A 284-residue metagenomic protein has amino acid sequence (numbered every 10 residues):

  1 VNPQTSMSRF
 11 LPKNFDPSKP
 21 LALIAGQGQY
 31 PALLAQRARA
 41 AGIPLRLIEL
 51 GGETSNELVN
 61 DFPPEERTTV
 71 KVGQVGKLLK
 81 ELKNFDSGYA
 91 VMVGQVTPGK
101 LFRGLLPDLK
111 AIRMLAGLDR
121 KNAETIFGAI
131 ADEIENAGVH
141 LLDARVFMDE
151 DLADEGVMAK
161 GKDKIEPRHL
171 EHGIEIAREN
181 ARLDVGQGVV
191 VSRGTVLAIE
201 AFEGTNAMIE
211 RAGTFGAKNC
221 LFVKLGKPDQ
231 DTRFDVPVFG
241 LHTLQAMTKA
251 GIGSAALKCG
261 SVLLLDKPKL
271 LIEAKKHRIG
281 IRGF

Functional and structural regions predicted by a protein language model:
N2-K19, K269-F284: N-terminal charge/polar-biased segments
S8-L50: N-terminal basic/disordered segments at the start of proteins
D16-P20, A41-P44, P64, F85-G88 (+6 more regions): Short coil/turn connectors at secondary-structure junctions
P20, I24, G28, A38-A40 (+2 more regions): Conserved mixed alpha/beta catalytic, RNA-binding, or beta-rich assembly cores of soluble enzyme, regulatory
L23, M92-V93, K224, L257: Redox-cofactor binding/interface segments in oxidoreductases and associated redox assembly factors
Q27-Y30, Q95-G99, V262: Gly/Ser/Thr-rich loops at beta-strand to alpha-helix junctions that form or flank small-molecule/cofactor-binding
L50-G73, K77-S87, L105-R113, A207-F284: Feature captures the catalytic cores and cofactor-binding loops of soluble hydro-lyases/lyases that act on carboxylate
K77-F147: N-terminal glycine-rich phosphate/adenylate-binding segment common to multiple enzyme folds
